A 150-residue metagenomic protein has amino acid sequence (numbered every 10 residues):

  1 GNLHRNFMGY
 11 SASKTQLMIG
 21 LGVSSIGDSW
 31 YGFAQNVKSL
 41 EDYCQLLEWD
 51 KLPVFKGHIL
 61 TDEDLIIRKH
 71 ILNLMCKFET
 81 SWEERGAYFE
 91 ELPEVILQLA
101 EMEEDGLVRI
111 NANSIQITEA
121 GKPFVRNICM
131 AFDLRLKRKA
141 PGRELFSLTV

Functional and structural regions predicted by a protein language model:
G1-F89, T149: C-terminal scaffold of the Radical SAM
P53, E79-T80, V108, R138-P141: Intrinsically disordered or highly flexible coil/loop and linker segments, enriched in small and charged/polar residues
L65, K69, L97, A120-N127: Generic recognition of stable, solvent-exposed alpha-helical segments in well-folded globular domains
F89-E104: Short amphipathic alpha-helical interaction segments
E103-N113: A short, conserved structural fragment
S114-T118: Minor-groove-contacting beta-hairpin "wing" of winged helix-turn-helix DNA-binding domains
A120-V150: Short, amphipathic alpha-helical interaction segments positioned at domain boundaries
